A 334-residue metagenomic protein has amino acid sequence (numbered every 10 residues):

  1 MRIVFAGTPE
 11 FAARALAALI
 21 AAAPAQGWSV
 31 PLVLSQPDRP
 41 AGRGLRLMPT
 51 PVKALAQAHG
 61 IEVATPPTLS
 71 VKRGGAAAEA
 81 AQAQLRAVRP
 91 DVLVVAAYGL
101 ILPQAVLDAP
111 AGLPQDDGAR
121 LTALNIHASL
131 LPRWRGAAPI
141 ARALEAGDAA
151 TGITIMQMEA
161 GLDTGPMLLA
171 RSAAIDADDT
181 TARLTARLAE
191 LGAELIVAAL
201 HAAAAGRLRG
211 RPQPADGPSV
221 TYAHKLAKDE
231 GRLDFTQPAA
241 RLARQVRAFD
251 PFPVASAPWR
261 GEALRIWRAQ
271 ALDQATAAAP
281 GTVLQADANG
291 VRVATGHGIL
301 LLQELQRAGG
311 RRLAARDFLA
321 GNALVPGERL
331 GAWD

Functional and structural regions predicted by a protein language model:
M1-P253, R307, E328-D334: One-carbon transfer enzymes
D229-D334: An anion-binding loop in the catalytic cleft
